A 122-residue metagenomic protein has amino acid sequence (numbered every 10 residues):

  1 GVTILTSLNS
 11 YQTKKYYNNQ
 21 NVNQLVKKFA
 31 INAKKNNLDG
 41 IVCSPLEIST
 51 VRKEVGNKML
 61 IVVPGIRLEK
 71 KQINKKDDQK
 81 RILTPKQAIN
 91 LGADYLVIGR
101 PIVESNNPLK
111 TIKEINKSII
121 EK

Functional and structural regions predicted by a protein language model:
G1-G40, S44-I48, E54-V62, R67-N74: Conserved anion-binding
A30, I48, P85-K86, I112: Generic hydrophobic/aromatic pocket-lining and core-packing "Φ" positions
A33, V51, A88, G99 (+1 more regions): Conserved, mostly hydrophobic/aromatic
V42, L96-V97: Conserved beta-strand positions in the central sheet of alpha/beta enzyme cores
I48-S49, K53-G56, L83, K117-I120: N-terminal amphipathic alpha-helix/helix-capping segment at the start of soluble metabolic enzymes
V63-P64, I98-P101: Glycine-rich beta-strand-to-loop/alpha-helix junction loops that act as flexible
K70-D94, K110-T111: Catalytic cores of alpha/beta
I89-L91, P101-K122: C-terminal helical cap(s) of enzyme catalytic domains, especially alpha/beta-barrels
